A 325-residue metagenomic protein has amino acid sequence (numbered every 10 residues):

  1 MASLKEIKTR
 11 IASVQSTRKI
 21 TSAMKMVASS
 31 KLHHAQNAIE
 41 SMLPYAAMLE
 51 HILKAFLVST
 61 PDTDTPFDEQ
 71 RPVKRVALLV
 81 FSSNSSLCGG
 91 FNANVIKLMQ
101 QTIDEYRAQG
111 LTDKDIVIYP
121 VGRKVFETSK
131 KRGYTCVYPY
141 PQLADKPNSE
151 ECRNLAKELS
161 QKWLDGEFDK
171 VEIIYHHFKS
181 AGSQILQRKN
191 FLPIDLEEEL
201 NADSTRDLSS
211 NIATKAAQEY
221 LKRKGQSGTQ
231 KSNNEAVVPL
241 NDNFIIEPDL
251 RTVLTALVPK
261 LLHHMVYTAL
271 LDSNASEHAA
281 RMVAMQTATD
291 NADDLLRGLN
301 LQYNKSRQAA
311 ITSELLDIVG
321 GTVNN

Functional and structural regions predicted by a protein language model:
M1-N325: C-terminal beta-strand-loop-alpha-helix "lid" module of Rossmann-like NAD(P)-dependent dehydrogenases
